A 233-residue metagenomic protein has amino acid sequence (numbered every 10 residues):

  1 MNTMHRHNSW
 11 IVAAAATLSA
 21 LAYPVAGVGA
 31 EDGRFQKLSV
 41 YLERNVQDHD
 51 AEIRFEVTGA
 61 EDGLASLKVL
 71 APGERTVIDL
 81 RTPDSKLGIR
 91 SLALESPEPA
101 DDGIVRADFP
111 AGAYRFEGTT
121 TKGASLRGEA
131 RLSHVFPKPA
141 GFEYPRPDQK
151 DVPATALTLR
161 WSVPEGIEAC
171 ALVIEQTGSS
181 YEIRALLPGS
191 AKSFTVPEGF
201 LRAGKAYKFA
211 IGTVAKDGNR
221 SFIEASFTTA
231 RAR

Functional and structural regions predicted by a protein language model:
V28-Q47, A130-L157, R233: Short, compositionally biased P/S/T/A/G/V-rich stretches that sit at domain boundaries
A30-A100: Long, polar/Ser/Thr-enriched low-complexity segments that form simple helices or flexible linkers at protein ends
F55-V57, D151, T155-I167: Conserved aromatic anchor
T58-V69, P164-S180, K205-A206: Solvent-exposed loop/turn segments flanking beta-strands in beta-repeat/beta-sandwich domains
A71-A100, A171-R202: Recognizes extended acidic, P/S/T-rich segments that occur within or adjacent to Ig-like beta-sandwich modules
I104-A111, E198-K205: Surface-exposed, short loops/turns at beta-strand junctions within beta-sandwich domains
L126-R127, V214-R233: Extracellular fibronectin type III
G199-S221: Beta-strand-rich modules
